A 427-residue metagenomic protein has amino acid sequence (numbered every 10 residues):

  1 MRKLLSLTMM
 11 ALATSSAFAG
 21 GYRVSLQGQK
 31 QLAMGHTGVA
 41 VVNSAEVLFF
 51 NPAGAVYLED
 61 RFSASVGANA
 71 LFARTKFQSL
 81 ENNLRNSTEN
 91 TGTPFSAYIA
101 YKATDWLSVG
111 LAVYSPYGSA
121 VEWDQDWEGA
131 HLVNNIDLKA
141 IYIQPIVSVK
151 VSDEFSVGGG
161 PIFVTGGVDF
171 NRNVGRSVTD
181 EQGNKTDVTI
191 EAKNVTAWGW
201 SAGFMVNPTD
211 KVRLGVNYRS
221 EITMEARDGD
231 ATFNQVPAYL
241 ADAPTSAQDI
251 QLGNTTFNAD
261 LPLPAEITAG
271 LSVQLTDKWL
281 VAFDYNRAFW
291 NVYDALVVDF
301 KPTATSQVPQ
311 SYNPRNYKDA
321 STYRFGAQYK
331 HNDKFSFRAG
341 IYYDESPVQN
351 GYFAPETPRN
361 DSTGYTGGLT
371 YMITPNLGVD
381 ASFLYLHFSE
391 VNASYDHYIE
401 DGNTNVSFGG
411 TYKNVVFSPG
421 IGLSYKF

Functional and structural regions predicted by a protein language model:
R2-L7: Sec-dependent signal peptide recognition, specifically the positively charged N-region followed immediately by
T8-T14: Bacterial N-terminal signal peptides
S15-A19: Sec/Tat signal peptide C-region and signal peptidase I cleavage site
G20-A33, D60, F77-L84, T91-F427: Outer-membrane beta-barrel porins/channels
M34, L48-N51, V66: Short hydrophobic motif
H36-V39, N43, S63-K76, L84: Short strand-turn segments of transmembrane beta-barrel domains in outer membranes, especially the first one or two
V39-R61, I99-D105, V151: Outer-membrane beta-barrel pore proteins
V56, F72, Y117: Glycine-rich nucleotide phosphate-binding loop and flanking beta-alpha elements of Rossmann-like dinucleotide-binding
